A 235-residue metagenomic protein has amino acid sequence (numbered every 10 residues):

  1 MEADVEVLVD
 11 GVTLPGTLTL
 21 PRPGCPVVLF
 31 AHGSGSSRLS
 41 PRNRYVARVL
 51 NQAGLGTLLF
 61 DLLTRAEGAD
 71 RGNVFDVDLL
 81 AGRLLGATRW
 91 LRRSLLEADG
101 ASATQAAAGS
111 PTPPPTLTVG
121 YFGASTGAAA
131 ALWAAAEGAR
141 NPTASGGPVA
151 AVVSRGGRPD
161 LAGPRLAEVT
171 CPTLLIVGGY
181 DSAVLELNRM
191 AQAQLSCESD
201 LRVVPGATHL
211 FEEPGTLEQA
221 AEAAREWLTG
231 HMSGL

Functional and structural regions predicted by a protein language model:
D4-D99, T104-T116, E212-G215, Q219-A220: Serine-hydrolase catalytic machinery in alpha/beta-hydrolase-like enzymes
T118-G123, R155: Short beta-strand immediately N-terminal to the catalytic nucleophile in serine-hydrolase-like folds
F122-A131: Gly/Ala-rich beta-loop-alpha elbow adjacent to hydrolase catalytic centers
P142-P159: A conserved short beta-strand
V169, L175-V177: Short beta-strand/loop motif that positions the catalytic acidic residue of the alpha/beta-hydrolase fold
S182-L187: Conserved alpha/beta-hydrolase "acid-adjacent" motif
L195-L210: Catalytic histidine neighborhood in serine/cysteine hydrolases with alpha/beta-hydrolase-type architecture
G215-L235: Catalytic active-site module of serine/aspartate enzymes centered on a nucleophile-bearing elbow/loop
